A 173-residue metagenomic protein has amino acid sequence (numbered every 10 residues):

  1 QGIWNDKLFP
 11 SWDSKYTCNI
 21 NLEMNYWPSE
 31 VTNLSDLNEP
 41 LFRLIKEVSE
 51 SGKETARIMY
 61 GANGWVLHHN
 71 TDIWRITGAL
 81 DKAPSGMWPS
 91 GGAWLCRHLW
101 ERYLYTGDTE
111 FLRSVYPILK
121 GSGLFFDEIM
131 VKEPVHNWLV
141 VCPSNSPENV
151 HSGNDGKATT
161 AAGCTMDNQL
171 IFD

Functional and structural regions predicted by a protein language model:
Q1-S114: Substrate-binding groove/exosite segments of carbohydrate-active enzymes
L44-E47, S51, I118-I129: Alpha-helical scaffold segments in carbohydrate-active enzymes
G121-D173: Acidic/histidine-rich catalytic neighborhood
